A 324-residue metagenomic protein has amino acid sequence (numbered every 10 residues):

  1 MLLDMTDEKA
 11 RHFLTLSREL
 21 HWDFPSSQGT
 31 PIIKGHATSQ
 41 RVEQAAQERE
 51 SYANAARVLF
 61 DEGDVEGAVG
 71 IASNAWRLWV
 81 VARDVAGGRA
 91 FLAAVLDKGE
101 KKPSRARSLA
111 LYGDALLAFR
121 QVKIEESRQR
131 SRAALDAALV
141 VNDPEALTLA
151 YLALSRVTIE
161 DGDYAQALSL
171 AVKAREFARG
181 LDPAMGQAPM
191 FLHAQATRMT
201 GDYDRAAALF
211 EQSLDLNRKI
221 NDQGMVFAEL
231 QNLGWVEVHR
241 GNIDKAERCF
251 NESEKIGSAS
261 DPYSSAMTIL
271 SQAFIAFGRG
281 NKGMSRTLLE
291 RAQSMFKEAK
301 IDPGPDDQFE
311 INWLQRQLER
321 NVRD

Functional and structural regions predicted by a protein language model:
M1-Q28: Short capping/hinge segments at domain boundaries that bridge a core fold to an adjacent linker or tail
E19, S27, K34-K102, A106-L111 (+1 more regions): Short, well-ordered secondary-structure microsegments that present a prominent hydrophobic/aromatic side chain
K34, V69-A82, S108-V122, A146-G162 (+4 more regions): Tandem amphipathic alpha-helical repeat scaffolds
A56-R57, L96-D97, R132-D143, V172-G180 (+3 more regions): Amphipathic alpha-helical segments of tetratricopeptide repeats
G280-D324: C-terminal non-catalytic interaction modules
